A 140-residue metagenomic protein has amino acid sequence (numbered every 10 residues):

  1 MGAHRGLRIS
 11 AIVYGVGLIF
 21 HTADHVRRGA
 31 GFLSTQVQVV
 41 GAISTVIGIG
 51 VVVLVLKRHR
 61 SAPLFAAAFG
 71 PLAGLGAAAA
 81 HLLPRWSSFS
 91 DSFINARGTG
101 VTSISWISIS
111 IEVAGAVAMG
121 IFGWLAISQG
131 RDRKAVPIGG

Functional and structural regions predicted by a protein language model:
M1-G15, F122-K134: Cytosolic juxtamembrane helix and N-cap/initiation of the first transmembrane helix
L7-F20, L72-G76, A114-M119: Alpha-helical transmembrane segments of multi-pass integral membrane proteins
L18-R28, P71-S88: C-terminal TM-helix exit segments that contain a strictly Trp-centered aromatic cap at the helix terminus
H21-I47: Transmembrane alpha-helix entry/boundary detector in multi-pass membrane proteins
V26-L33, R60, L82-F89, W124-A135: Transmembrane helix-loop junctions in multipass membrane proteins, especially transporters and channels
V46-K57, I121-W124: Alpha-helical transmembrane segments in multipass membrane proteins, preferentially the mid-helix core
V53-H81: Loop-to-transmembrane helix junctions at the membrane interface
N95-G115: Individual transmembrane alpha-helices with interfacial aromatic-anchor signatures
